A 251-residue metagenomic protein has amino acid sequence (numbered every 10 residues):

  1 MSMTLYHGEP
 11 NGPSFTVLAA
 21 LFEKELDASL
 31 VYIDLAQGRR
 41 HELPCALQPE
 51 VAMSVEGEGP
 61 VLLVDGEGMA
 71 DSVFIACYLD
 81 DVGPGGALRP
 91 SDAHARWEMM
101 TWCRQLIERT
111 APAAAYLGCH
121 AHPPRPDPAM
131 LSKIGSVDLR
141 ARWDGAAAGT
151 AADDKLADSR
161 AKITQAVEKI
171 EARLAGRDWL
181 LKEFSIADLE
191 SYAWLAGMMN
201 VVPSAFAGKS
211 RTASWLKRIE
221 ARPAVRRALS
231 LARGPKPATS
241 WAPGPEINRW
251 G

Functional and structural regions predicted by a protein language model:
M1-V137, E246-I247: GST-like domain detector, emphasizing the conserved glutathione-binding G-site in the N-terminal thioredoxin-like
G8, I186, A232-R233: Short, solvent-exposed turn/loop segments enriched in Gly/Ser/Thr/Pro and often Arg
G12-T16, R211, R227: Conserved alpha-helical elements of sugar-nucleotide-dependent glycosyltransferases
F22, N200, A221: Short polybasic/polar patches that bind polyanions
L62, M99, I170, I219-R222: Residue-level signal for nonpolar/aromatic packing positions in well-ordered secondary structure
P84, A175-G176, A221: The C-terminal cap of the DNA-recognition helix in HTH/winged-HTH DNA-binding domains, marking the helix-to-coil
E108-K217: GST-like fold's C-terminal all-alpha helical module
A213-G251: Long, positively charged, glycine-interspersed low-complexity recognition regions
